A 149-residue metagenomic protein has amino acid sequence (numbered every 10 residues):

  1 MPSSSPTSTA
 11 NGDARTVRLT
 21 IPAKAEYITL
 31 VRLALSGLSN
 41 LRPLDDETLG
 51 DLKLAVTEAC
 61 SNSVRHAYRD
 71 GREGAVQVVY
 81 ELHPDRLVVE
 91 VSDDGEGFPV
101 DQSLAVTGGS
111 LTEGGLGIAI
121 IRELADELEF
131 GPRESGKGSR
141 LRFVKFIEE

Functional and structural regions predicted by a protein language model:
M1-D51: Bergerat-fold GHKL ATPase/HATPase_c domain
M1-R18, E123-E149: Flexible, glycine-/charge-rich segments associated with ATP-binding catalytic modules
D46-G71: Conserved ATP-binding N-box helix of the HATPase_c
E73-E81: A conserved short beta-strand within the histidine kinase catalytic ATPase domain
E81, S92, V144-E148: Residue-level recognition of strand-loop junctions within catalytic nucleotide-signaling folds
D85-G114: Glycine-rich/acidic phosphate-handling loop/turn and adjacent ATP-lid/helix of nucleotide-binding kinase/ATPase domains
L111-A125: Glycine-rich phosphate-binding loop
